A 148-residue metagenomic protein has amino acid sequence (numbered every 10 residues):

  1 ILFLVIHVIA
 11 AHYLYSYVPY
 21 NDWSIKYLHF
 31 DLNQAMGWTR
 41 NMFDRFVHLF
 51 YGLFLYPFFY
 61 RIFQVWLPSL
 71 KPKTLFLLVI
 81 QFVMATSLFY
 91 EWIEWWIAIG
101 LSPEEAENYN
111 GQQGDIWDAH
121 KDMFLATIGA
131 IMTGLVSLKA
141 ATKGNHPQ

Functional and structural regions predicted by a protein language model:
I1-G100, E104-E105, T127-Q148: Bulky hydrophobic segments
P103-H120: Short, membrane-exposed interhelical loops at transmembrane-helix boundaries
